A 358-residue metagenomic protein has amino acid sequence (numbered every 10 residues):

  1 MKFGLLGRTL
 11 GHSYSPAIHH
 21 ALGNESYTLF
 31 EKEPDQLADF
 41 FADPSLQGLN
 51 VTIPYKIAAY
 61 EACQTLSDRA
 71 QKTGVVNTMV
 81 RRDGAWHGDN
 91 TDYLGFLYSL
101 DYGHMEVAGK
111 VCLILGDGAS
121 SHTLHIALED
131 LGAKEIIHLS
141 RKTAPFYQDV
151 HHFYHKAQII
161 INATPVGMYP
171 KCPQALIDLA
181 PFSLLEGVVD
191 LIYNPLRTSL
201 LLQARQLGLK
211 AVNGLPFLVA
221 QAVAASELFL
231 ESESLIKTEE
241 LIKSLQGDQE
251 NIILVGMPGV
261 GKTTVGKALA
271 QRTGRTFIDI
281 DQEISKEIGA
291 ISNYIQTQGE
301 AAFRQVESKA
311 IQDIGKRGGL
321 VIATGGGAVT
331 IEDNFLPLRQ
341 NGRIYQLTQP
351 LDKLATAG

Functional and structural regions predicted by a protein language model:
K2-G103, P195-R197, L201, L207-K210 (+1 more regions): Phosphate/diphosphate ligand-binding glycine-rich loop within oxidoreductases
G7, N90-Y93, L100, G109-A133 (+1 more regions): Glycine-rich adenosine-cofactor-binding loop
L131-Y147, D281-I288: NAD(P)-binding Rossmann-fold cofactor-contacting core
P145-A211, A328-F335: Rossmann-like adenosine-cofactor binding region
L191-E250: Adenosine-phosphate binding glycine-rich loop
K262: Conserved lysine of the Walker
Q282-T330, N334-R339: ATP-dependent small-molecule kinase phosphotransfer cores that center on conserved nucleotide phosphate-binding segments
L338-G358: Conserved phosphate-donor/acceptor-positioning beta-strand/loop module used by diverse small-molecule
